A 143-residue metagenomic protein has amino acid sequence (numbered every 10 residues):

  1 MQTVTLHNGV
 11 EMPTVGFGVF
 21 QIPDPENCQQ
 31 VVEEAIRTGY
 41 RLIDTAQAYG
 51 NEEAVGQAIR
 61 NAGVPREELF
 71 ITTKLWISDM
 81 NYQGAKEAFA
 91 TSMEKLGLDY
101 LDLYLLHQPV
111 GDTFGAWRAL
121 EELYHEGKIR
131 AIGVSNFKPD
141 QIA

Functional and structural regions predicted by a protein language model:
M1-L69: N-terminal binding-site loop/beta-alpha segment at the start of enzyme catalytic domains that lines or forms
Q2-H7, T14, T72, A88 (+2 more regions): Short, functionally important structural connectors and interaction interfaces within domains
P13-G18, I43, L69-T73, L101-L106 (+1 more regions): Hydrophobic faces of well-ordered beta-strands that scaffold small-molecule active sites in alpha/beta enzyme cores
P23, M80-A143: Glycine/proline-rich, positively charged, aromatic-decorated active-site loop/lid region on the catalytic face
E33, E53-Q57, T73, E87-A90 (+1 more regions): N-terminal, well-ordered alpha-helical segments
R41, R66, K74, K95 (+1 more regions): Basic side chains
